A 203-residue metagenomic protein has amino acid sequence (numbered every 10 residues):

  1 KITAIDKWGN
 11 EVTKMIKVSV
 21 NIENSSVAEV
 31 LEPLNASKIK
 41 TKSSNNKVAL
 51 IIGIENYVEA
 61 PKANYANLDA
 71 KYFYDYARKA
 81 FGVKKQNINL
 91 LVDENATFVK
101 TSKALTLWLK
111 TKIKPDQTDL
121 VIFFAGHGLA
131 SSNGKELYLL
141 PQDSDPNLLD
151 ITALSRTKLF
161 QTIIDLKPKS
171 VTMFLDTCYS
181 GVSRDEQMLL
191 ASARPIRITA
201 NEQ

Functional and structural regions predicted by a protein language model:
A4-D6, F124: Conserved structural position at the C-terminal beta-strand of extracellular beta-sandwich adhesion modules
G9-T13: A structural signal for beta-strand boundary/capping segments at domain termini and interdomain linkers
K14-V20: C-terminal edge beta-strand
N21-A36, D75-T118, I151: Functional beta-strand-loop-alpha-helix junction segments that form "active/interaction loops" within catalytic
N45-P61: Short glycine-rich His-centered loop
N46, V99-A125, L129-M188: Caspase-like (clan CD) cysteine peptidase catalytic core
Y57-K71, D75: Glycine- and acidic-residue-enriched helix-capping/strand-helix junction motifs
S180-E202: Active-site-adjacent substrate-recognition loops and nearby beta-strands within hydrolase catalytic domains
